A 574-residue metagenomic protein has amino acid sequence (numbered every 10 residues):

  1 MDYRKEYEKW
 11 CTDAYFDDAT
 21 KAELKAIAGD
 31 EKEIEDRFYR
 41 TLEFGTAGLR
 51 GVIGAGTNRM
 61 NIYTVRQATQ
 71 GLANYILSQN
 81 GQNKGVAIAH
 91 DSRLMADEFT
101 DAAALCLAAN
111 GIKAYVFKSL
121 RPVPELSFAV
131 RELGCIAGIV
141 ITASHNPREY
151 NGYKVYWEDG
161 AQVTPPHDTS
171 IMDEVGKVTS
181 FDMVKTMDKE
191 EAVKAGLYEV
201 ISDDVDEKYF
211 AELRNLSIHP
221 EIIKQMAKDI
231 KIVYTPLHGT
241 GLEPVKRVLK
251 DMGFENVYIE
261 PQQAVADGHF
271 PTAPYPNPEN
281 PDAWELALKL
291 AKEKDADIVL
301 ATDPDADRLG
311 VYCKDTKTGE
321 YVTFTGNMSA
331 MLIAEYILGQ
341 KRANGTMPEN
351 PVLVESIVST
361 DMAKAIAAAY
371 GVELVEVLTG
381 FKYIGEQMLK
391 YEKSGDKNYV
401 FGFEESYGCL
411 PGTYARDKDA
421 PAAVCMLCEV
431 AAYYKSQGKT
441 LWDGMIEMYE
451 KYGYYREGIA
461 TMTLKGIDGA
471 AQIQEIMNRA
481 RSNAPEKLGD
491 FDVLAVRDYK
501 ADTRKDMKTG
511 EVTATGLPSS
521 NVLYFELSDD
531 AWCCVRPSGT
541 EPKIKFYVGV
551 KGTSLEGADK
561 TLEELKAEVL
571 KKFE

Functional and structural regions predicted by a protein language model:
D2-A103, A192-D229, T240: An N-terminal, well-structured beta->alpha segment
C11, E33-L42, N151-E285, A291: Gly/Ser/Thr-enriched, mixed-charge loops and adjacent short helices that form phosphate/oxyanion-binding elements
F38-N58, A143-N146, I232, P236-V248 (+4 more regions): Conserved phosphate/anionic-ligand binding catalytic regions in large, soluble enzymes, centered on
A87-Y150, K250-G310: N-terminal small/polar loop signature for handling phosphorylated ligands or for N-terminal nucleophile
F99-L107, Y150-W157, D307-N327, A363: Short Gly/Thr/Asp-enriched flexible loops that form oxyanion-binding sites at enzyme active sites
Y156-T186, N327-N350, E355-K364, A420: Glycine-rich phosphate-binding loop plus the immediately following alpha-helix
K292, A296-I298, E320-V322, Q340-R536 (+3 more regions): Phosphate-binding and adjacent anionic-ligand microenvironments
